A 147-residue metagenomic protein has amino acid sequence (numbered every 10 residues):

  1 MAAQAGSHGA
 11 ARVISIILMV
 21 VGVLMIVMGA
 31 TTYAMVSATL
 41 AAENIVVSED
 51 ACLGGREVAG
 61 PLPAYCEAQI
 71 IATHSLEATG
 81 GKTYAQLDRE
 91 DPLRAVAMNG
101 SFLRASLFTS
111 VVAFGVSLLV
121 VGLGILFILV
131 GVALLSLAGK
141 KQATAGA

Functional and structural regions predicted by a protein language model:
M1-S48, A147: N-terminal extramembrane/targeting module of integral membrane proteins
A2-S15, A113-A147: Juxtamembrane interface at the cytosolic side of transmembrane helices
A34-S110: Extracytoplasmic/periplasmic regions of membrane proteins
